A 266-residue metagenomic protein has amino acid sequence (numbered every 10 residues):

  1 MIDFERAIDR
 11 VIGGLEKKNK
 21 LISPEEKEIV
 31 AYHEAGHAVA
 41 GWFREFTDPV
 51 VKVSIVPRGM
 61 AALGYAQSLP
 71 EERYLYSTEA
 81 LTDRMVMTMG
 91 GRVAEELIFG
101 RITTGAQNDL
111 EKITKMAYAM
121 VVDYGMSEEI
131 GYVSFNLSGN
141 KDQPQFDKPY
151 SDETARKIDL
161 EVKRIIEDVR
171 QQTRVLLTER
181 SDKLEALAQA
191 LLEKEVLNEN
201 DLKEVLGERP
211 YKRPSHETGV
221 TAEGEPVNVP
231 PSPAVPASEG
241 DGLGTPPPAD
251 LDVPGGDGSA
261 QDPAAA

Functional and structural regions predicted by a protein language model:
M1-R6, R10-I29, D123-Y132: C-terminal helical "lid" subdomain and adjoining coupling/linker elements of P-loop NTPases
E25-Y32, A38-A266: Soluble catalytic regions of large protease machineries
